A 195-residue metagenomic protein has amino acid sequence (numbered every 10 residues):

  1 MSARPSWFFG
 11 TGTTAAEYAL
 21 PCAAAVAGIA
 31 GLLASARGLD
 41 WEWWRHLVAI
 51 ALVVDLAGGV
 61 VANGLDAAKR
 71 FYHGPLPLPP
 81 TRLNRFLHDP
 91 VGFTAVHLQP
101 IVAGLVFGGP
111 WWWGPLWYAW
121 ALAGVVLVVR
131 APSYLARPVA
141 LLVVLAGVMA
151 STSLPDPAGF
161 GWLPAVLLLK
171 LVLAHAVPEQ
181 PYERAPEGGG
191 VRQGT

Functional and structural regions predicted by a protein language model:
M1-A25, R130-P138, R192-T195: Cytosolic-side membrane-entry/anchor segment at the start of a transmembrane helix
W7-F9, K69-N84, V96-V106, A121-A131: Short juxtamembrane and helix-loop transition motifs at transmembrane-helix boundaries in membrane proteins
Y18-T81: Selected alpha-helical membrane-embedding segments in polytopic membrane proteins
L20-I29, D89-G104, W120, A140-A146: Core segments of transmembrane alpha-helices that mediate helix-helix packing or line hydrophobic substrate/ligand
A30-A49, I101-W113, A150-L163: Helix-coil boundary and interhelical linker segments in multi-pass alpha-helical membrane proteins
W44-V54, W112-A123, L141-V144, F160-V172: Hydrophobic core segments of alpha-helical transmembrane domains in multi-pass membrane proteins
V53-G64, V125-L127, L171-P181: Transmembrane alpha-helical segments that form the membrane-embedded catalytic/substrate-channel core of multi-pass
Y134-T195: Terminal transmembrane helical module of multi-pass membrane proteins
